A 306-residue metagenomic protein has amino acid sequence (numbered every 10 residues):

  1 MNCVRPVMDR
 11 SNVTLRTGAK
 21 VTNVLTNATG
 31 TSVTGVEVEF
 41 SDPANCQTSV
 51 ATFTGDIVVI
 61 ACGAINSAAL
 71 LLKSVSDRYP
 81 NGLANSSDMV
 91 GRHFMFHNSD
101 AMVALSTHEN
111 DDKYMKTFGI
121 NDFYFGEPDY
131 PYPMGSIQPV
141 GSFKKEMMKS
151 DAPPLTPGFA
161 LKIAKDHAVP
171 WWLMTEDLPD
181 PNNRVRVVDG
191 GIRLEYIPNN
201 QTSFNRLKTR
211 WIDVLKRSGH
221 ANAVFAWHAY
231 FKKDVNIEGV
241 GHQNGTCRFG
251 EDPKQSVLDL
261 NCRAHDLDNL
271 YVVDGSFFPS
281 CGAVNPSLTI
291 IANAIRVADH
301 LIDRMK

Functional and structural regions predicted by a protein language model:
M1-M8, R16-G18, N199, S203: Short beta-strand to alpha-helix junction loop
R10, N23-N27, V36-Y114, D274 (+2 more regions): Glycine-rich loop(s) and the adjacent beta-strand/alpha-helix scaffold that form part
N12-T14, L270: Short, conserved active-site loop motifs that form the nucleotide-linked donor/cofactor pocket
T14-R16, A223-V224: General small-molecule cofactor/ligand-binding pocket signal
T17-A19, F40, E251: Short loop/edge segments at beta-strand edges and connector loops that shape dinucleotide/nucleotide cofactor-binding
T22-L25, G35, W172, N199 (+2 more regions): A glycine-rich dinucleotide-binding beta-alpha-beta segment and adjacent secondary-structure elements that constitute
S87-R206, V240-G245, H265, V272-P279: FAD cofactor-binding and catalytic pocket of flavoenzymes
S280-L301: A conserved FAD-binding loop/helix module that cradles the flavin
